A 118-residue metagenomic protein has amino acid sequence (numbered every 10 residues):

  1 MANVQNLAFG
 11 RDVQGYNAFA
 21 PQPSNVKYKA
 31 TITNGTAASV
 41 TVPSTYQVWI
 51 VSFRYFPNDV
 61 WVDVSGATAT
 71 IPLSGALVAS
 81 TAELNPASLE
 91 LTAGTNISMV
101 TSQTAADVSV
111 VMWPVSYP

Functional and structural regions predicted by a protein language model:
M1-S24, P114-P118: Short, intrinsically disordered N-terminal pre-domain segments
A2, Y28-N34, S109-V111: Gly/Pro-rich, tryptophan- and cysteine-flecked surface segments typical of secreted/extracellular proteins
Q22-Y46, T104: Surface-exposed ligand/attachment interfaces on beta-rich extracellular proteins
Y46-V48, R54-D59, Q103-A105: Short proline/glycine-enriched turn/loop motifs at strand-loop junctions of beta-rich domains
W49, L89-V108: Noncatalytic modules at the cell exterior or secretory-pathway interfaces, chiefly beta-strand-rich lectin/adhesion
R54-L73: Short, surface-exposed beta-strand/strand-loop-strand elements in extracellular ectodomains
V62, T104-S116: Edge beta-strands of jelly-roll/beta-sandwich modules across compartments, strongly enriched in secreted/luminal
V78-G94: Beta-sandwich interaction modules
